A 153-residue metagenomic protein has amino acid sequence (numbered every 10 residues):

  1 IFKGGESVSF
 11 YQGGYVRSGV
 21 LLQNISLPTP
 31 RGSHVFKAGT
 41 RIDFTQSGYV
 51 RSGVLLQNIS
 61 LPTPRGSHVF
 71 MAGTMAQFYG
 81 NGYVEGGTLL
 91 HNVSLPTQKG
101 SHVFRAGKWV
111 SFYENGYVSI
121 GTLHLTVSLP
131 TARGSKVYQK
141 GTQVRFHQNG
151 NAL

Functional and structural regions predicted by a protein language model:
F2, V8-F10, V16-L21, I25-L27 (+15 more regions): Fold-core signature of tandem repeat domains
T29-R31, T63-R65, K99, T131-R133: Acidic/polar low-complexity surface segments
